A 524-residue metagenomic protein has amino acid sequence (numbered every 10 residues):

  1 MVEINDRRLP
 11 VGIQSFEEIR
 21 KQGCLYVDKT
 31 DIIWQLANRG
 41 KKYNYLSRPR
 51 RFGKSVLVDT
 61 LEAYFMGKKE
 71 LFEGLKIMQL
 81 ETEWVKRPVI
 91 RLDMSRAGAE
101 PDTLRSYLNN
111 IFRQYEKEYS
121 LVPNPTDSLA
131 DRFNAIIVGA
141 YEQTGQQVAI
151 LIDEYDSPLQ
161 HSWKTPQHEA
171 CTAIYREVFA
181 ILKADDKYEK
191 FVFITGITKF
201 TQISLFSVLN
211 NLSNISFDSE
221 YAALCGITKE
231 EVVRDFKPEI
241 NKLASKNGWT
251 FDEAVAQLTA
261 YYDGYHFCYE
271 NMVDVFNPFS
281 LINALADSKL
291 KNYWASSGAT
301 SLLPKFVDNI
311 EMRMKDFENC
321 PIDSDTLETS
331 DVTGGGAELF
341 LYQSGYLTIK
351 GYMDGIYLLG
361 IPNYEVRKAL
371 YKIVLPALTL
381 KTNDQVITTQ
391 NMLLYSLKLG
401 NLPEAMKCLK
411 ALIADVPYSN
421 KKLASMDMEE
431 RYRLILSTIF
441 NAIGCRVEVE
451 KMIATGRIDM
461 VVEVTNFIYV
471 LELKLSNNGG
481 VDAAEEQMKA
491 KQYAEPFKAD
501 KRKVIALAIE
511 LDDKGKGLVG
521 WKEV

Functional and structural regions predicted by a protein language model:
M1-M428, I443-C445: Phosphate-binding site recognition
A140-T144, I439-N466: Active-site metal-binding core of divalent-cation-utilizing nuclease and nuclease-like domains
A149, F467-Y469, I505: Structural motif
E169-Y175, L475-A494: Mg2+/Mn2+-dependent nuclease catalytic core
V178-D185, L339-L347, S437-A442, Q487-L507: Metal-dependent nuclease catalytic cores in nucleic-acid-processing enzymes, especially RNase H-like/related
E430, L434-T438, I468, E486: Feature representing long, continuous alpha-helical segments
L436, M460-N477, K491: Conserved catalytic cores of phosphodiester-cleaving nucleases, focusing on short active-site segments
P496, D500-V524: Domain-level recognition of nuclease-like catalytic cores that cleave nucleotide substrates
